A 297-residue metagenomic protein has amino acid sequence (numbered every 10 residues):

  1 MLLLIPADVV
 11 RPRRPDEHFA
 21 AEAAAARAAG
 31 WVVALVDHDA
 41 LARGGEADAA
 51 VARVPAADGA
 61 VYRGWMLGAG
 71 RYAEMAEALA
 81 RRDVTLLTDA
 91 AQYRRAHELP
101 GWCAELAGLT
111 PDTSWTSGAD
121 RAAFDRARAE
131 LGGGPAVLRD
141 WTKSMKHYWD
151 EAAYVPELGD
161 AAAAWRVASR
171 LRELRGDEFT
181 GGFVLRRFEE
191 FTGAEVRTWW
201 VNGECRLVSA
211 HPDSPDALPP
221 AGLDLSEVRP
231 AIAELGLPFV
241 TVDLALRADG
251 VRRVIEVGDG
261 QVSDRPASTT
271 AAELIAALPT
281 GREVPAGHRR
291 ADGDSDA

Functional and structural regions predicted by a protein language model:
M1-P12, D16, V54-P55, A78-D83 (+5 more regions): Active-site nucleotide/adenylate-binding loops and adjacent lid/helix of ATP-dependent enzymes
M1-T85, G101, A119-A123: ATP-binding N-terminal substructure of ATP-dependent carboxylate-amine bond-forming enzymes
L35-D37, T88, W115, L244: A structural preference for short, hydrophobic beta-strand core positions in alpha/beta folds
M66, Q92, A245-R247: Short glycine-enriched loops at secondary-structure junctions
A69-G70, M145-Y148, A194-E195, D249 (+1 more regions): Short catalytic/ligand-binding loop motif for oxyanion handling, primarily in non-cytosolic enzymes, centered on
G70, E74, T192-V196, F239-V240: Short, surface-exposed coil-to-beta transition loops
R172-F188, W200, L207-V254, G258 (+1 more regions): A long amphipathic alpha-helix within ATP-dependent nucleotide-binding catalytic cores
